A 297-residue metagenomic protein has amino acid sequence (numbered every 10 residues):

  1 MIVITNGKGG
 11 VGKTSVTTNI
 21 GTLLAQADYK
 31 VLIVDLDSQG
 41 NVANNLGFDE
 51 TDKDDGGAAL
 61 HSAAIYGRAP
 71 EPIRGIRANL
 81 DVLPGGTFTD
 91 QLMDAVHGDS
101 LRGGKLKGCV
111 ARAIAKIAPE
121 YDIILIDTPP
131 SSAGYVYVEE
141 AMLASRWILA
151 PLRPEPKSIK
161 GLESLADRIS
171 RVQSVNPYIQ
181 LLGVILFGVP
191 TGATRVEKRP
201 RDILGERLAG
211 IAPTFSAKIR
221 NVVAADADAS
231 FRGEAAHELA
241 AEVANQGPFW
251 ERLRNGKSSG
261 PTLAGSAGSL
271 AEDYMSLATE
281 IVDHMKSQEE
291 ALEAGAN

Functional and structural regions predicted by a protein language model:
M1-N297: P-loop NTP-binding core
